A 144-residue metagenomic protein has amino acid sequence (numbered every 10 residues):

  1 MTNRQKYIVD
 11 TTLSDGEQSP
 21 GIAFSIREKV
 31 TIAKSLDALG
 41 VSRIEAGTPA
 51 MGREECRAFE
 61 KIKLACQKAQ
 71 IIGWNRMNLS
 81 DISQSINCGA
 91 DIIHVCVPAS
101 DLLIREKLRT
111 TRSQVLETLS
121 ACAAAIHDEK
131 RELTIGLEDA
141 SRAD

Functional and structural regions predicted by a protein language model:
Q5, A38, P49, C56 (+3 more regions): N-terminal capping/lid subdomain adjacent to the active-site entrance of alpha/beta enzymes
Y7-I8, V41-E45, K68-I72, D91-H94 (+1 more regions): Structural preference for beta-strand elements that scaffold enzyme active sites
I8-V30, I71-N78, I104-S113, G136-D144: Active-site mouth loops of central-metabolism enzymes
E28-G47, Q84-I92: Catalytic domains of carbohydrate-active enzymes, especially glycoside hydrolases
G40-C66, V97-T110, G136-A143: Glycine-rich, proline-tolerant flexible connector loops at the mouths of alpha/beta enzymes
G52-R76, Q114-K130: Alpha-helix-loop-beta-strand connector modules within alpha/beta enzyme cores
L79-D144: Hydrophobic, small-residue-rich alpha-helical packing segments that form membrane-like cores
